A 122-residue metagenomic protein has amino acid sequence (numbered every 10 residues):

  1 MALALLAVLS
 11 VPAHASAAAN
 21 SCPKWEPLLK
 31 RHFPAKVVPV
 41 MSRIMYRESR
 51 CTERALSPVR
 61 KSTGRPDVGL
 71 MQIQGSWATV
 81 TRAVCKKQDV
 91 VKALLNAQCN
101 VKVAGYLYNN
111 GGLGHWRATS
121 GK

Functional and structural regions predicted by a protein language model:
M1-L3: N-terminal export and membrane-targeting signals
L5-T52: Export/targeting segments at the very N-terminus of extracytoplasmic proteins
A19-N20, L28, P39-M41, R54 (+2 more regions): Catalytic and binding regions of secreted/periplasmic enzymes and modules that target cell-wall glycans
